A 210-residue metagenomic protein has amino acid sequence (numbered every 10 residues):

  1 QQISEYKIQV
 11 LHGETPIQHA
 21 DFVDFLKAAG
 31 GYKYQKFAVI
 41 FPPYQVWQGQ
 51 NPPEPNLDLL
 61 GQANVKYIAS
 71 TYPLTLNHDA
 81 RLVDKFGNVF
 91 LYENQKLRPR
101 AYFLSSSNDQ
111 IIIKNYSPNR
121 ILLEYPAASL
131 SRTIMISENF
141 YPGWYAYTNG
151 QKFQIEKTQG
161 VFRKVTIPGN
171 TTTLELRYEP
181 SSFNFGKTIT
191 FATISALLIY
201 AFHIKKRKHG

Functional and structural regions predicted by a protein language model:
Q1-D109, Y116-L122, P126-L130, N139 (+1 more regions): Extracytoplasmic
G87, K96-G210: Active-site-proximal, structured, solvent-exposed surfaces of multi-pass membrane proteins that position macromolecular
